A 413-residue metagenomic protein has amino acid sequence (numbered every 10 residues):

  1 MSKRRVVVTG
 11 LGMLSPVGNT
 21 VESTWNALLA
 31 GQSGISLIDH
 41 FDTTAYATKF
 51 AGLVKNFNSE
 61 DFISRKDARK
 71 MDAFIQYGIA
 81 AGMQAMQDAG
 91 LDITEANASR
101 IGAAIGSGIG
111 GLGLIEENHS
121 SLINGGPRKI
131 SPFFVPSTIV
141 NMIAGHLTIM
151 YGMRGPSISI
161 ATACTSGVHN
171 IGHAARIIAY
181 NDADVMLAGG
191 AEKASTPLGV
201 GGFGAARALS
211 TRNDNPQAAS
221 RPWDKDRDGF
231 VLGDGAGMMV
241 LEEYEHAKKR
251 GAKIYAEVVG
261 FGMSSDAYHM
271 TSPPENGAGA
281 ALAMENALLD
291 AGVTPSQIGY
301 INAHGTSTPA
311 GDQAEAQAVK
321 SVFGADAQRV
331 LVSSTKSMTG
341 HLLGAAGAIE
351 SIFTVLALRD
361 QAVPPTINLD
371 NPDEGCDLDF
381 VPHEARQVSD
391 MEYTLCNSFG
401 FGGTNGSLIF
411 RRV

Functional and structural regions predicted by a protein language model:
M1-D67, A89, E245-E257, I352-T366 (+1 more regions): ACP-dependent fatty acid/polyketide chain-elongation machinery
M1-K3, S36-A80, R100, G110-H173 (+3 more regions): Conserved catalytic cysteine-centered active-site region of acyl-thioester-dependent Claisen-condensing enzymes
R5-T9, S36, D214-A291, Y300: Condensing-enzyme catalytic core mediating Claisen C-C bond formation in acyl metabolism
G10, L28, G82, A103 (+10 more regions): Conserved small-residue
A47-L53, G110-L114, A194-S220, G262-L282 (+3 more regions): Active-site-adjacent elements of ketosynthase-type condensing enzymes
G78-L91, V140-A144, T148-E192, V231-A252 (+2 more regions): Active-site-proximal alpha-helical scaffold in enzymes
A85-N97, A247-I254, M284-Y300, V322-D326: Phosphate/pyrophosphate-binding loops at sites that engage ATP/ADP/AMP, CoA/4′-phosphopantetheine, polyphosphate
N124-S131, G172, R176, Y180 (+4 more regions): Glycine-/small-residue-rich "gating" segment that lines the acyl/pantetheine channel and substrate pocket
